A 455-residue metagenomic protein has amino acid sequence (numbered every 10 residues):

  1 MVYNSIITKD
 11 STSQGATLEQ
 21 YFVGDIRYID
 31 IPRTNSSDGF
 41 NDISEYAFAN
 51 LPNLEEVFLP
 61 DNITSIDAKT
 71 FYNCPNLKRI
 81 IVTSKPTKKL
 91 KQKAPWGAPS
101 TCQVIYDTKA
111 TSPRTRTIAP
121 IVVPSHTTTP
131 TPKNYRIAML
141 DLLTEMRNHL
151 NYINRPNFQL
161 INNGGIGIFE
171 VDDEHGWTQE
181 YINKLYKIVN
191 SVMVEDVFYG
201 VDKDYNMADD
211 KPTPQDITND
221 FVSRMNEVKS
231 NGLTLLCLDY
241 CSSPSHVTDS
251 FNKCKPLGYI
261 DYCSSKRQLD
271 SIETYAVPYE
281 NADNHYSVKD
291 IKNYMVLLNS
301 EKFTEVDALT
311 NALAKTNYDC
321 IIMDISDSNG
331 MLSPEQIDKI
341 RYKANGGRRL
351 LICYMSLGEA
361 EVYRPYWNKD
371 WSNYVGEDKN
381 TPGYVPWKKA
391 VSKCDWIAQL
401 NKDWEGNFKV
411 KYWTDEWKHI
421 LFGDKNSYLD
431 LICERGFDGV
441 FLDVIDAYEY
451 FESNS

Functional and structural regions predicted by a protein language model:
M1-K9, P120-T127: N-terminal intrinsically disordered, low-complexity tails enriched in polar/charged
V2-S13, V23-D42, L51-S65, P75-L90 (+1 more regions): Structural signature of tandem-repeat unit edges
T17: Condensing-enzyme catalytic core mediating Claisen C-C bond formation in acyl metabolism
P32-T34, Y46, S326: Short strand-loop junctions, especially beta-strand C-caps/beta-turns that link beta-sheets to coils or alpha-helices
K93-G97: A structural signal for leucine-rich repeat
T111, T115, A119-S455: Glycan-processing catalytic domains of CAZymes
